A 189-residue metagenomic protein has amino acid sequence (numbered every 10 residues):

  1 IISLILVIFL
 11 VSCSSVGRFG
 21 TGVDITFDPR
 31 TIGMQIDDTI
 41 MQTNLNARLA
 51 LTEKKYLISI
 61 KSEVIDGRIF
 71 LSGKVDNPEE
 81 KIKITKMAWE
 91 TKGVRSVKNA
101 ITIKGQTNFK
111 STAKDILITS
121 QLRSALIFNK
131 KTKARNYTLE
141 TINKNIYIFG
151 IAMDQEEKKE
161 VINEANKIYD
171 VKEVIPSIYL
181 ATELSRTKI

Functional and structural regions predicted by a protein language model:
I2-L4, L10-I189: N-terminal targeting leaders
